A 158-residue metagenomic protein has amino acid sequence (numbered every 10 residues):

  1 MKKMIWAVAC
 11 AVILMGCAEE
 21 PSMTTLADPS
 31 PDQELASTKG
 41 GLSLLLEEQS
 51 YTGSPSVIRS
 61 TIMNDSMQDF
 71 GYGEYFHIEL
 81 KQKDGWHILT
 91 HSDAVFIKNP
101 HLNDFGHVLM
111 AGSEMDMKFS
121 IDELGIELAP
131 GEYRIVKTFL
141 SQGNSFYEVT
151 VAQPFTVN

Functional and structural regions predicted by a protein language model:
M1-M4: Positively charged n-region of N-terminal signal peptides that target proteins for export
I13-G16: C-terminal motif of bacterial Sec signal peptides marking the signal peptidase cleavage site
A18-D93, T138-L140, N144-N158: Primarily secretory-pathway and cell-envelope proteins
A94-E132, T138-Q142: Short, solvent-exposed, Trp/other aromatic-anchored flexible loops in extracytoplasmic proteins
